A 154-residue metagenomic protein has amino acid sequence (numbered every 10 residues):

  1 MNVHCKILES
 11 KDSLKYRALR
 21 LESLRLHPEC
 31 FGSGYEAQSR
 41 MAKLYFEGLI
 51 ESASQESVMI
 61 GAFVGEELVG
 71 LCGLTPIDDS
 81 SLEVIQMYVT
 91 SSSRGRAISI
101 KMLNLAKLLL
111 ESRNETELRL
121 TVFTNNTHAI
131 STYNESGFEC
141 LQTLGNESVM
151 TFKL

Functional and structural regions predicted by a protein language model:
N2-K6: Extreme N-terminal starter segment of soluble prokaryotic enzymes
I7, V89, T124: Conserved residues at beta->alpha junctions
S10-Q86, T90, L103-N104, L109 (+1 more regions): Acetyl-CoA-dependent GNAT
L14, R96, T127: Loop/helix-junction capping segments adjacent to catalytic residues or to phosphate/diphosphate-binding pockets
V89, G95-L108, S131-E135: Conserved acetyl-CoA-binding loop-helix of GNAT-fold acetyltransferases
R96, S112-T116: Short coil/turn segments at alpha/beta junctions that flank glycine-rich nucleotide-binding fingerprints
T116-L154: C-terminal "cap" of GNAT-fold acetyltransferases
